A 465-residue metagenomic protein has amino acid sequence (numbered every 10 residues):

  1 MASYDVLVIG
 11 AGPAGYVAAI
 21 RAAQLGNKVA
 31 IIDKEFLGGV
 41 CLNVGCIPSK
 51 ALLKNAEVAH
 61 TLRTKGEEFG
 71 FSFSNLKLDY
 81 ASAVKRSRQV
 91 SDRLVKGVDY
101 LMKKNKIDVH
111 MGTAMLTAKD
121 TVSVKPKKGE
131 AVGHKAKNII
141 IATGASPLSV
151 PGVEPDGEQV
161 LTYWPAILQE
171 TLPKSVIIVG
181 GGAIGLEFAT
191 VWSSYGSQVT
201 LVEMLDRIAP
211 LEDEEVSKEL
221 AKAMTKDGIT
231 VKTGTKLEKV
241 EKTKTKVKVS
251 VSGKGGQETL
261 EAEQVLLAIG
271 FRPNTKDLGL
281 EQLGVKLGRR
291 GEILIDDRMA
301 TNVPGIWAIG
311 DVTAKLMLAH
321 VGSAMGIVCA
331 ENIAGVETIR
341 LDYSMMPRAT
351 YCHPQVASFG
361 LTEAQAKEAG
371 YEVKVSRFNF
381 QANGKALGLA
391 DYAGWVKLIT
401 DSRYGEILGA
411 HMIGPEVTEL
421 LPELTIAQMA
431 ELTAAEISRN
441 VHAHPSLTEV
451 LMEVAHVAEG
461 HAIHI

Functional and structural regions predicted by a protein language model:
M1-G12, L172-G182: Beta1/beta-strand and adjacent pyrophosphate-binding region of the FAD-binding site in flavoprotein oxidoreductases
A2-Y4, I20-N27, I32-L172, T200 (+6 more regions): Glycine-rich flavin
L7-I9, A114, H134-G144, I178-V179 (+3 more regions): Short hydrophobic core segments
I9-A11, V17, A23-E35, V40 (+5 more regions): Flexible, glycine-rich terminal cap/loop adjacent to redox cofactors in electron-transfer oxidoreductases
G10-G15, G144, G180-G185, G270 (+2 more regions): Conserved phosphate-binding and hydrolysis motifs of nucleotide-dependent enzymes
C46, T143-Q198, V202, E281-L283 (+2 more regions): Glycine-rich dinucleotide-binding loop and its adjacent helix/turn
D108-H110, M115-K127, Y195-D297, L361 (+1 more regions): A Rossmann-like FAD-binding core segment of flavoenzymes
D156-L172, T259-G335: FAD-site-proximal beta/loop scaffold in flavoenzymes
